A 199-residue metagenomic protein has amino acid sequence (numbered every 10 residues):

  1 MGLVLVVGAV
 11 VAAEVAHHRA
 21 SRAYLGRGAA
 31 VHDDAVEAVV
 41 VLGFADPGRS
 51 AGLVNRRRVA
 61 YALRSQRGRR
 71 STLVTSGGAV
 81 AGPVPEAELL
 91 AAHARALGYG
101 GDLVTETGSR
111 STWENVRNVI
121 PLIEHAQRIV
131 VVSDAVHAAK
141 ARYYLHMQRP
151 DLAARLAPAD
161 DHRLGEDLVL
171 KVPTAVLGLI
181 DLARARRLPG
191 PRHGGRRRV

Functional and structural regions predicted by a protein language model:
M1-A20: Hydrophobic alpha-helical topogenic segments used for membrane insertion/localization
H18-G178: A structural signal for short, hydrophobic/glycine-enriched beta-strand patches
L164-V199: C-terminal capping/extension of enzyme domains
